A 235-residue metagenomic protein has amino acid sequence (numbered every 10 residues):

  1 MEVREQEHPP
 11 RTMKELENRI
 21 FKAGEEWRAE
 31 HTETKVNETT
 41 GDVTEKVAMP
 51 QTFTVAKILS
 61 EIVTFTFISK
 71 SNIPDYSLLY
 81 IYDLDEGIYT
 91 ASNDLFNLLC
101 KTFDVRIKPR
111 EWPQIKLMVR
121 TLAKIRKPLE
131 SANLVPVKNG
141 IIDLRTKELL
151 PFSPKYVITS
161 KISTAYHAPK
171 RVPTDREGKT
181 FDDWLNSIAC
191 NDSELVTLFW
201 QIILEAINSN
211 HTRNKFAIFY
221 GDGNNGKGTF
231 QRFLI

Functional and structural regions predicted by a protein language model:
E2-S160: Intein modules and their embedded homing endonuclease domains
F67-D94, I141-I235: P-loop NTPase catalytic core of nucleic-acid-dependent motor ATPases
